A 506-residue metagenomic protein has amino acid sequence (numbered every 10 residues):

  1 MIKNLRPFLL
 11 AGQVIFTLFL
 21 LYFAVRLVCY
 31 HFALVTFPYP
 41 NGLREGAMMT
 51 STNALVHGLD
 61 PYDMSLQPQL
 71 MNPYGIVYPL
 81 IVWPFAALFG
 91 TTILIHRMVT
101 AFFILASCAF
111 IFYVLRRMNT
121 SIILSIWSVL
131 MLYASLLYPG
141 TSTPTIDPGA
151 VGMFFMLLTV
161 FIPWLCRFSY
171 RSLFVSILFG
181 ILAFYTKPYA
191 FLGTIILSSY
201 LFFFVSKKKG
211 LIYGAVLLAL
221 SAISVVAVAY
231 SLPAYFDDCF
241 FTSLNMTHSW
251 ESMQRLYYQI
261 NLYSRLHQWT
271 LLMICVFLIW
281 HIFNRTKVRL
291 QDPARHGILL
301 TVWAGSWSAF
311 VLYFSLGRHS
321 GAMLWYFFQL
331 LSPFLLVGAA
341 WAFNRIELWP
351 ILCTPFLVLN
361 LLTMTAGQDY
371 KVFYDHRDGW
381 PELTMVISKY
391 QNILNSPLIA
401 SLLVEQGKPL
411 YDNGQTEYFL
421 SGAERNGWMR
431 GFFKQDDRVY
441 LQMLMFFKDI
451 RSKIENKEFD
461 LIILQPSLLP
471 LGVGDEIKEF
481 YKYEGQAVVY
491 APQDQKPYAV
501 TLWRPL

Functional and structural regions predicted by a protein language model:
I2-N4, G193-S221, M246, I279-P293: Perimembrane helix-loop-helix junctions
I15-L18, M98-N119, A134, L158: Transmembrane-helix motifs of polytopic, lipid-linked glycan transferases
G46-L70, V77: Extracytosolic helix-loop segments that constitute the early lumenal/periplasmic catalytic or substrate-binding loops
I76, L80, L88-A109: Loop-to-helix entry region of an early transmembrane alpha helix in multi-pass inner-membrane enzymes
I111-S135, M153-F154, Y170-R171: Transmembrane-helix signature of polytopic, membrane-embedded enzymes that assemble or transfer cell-envelope glycans
L157, S172-P188, T194-Y200, S308-F314: Membrane-interface alpha helices of multi-pass inner-membrane proteins
L192, H319-E347: Hydrophobic/aromatic-rich transmembrane helices and adjacent perimembrane loops
N360-L506: Extracytoplasmic
